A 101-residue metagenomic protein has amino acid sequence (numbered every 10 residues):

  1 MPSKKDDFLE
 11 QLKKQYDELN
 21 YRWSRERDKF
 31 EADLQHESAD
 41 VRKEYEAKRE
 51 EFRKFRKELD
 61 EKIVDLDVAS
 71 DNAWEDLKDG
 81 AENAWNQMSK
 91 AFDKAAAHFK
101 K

Functional and structural regions predicted by a protein language model:
M1-F99: Amphipathic alpha-helical membrane/lipid-surface binding segments
